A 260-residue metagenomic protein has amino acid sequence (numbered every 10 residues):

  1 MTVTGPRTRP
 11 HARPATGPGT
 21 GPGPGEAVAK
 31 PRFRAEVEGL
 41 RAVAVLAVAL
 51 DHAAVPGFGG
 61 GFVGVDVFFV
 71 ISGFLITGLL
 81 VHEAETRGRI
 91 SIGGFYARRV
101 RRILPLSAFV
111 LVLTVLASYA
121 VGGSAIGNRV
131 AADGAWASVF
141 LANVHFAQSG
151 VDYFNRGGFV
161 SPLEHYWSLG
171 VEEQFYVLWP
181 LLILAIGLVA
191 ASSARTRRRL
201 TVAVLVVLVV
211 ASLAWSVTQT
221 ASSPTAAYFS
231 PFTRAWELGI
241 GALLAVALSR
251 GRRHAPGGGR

Functional and structural regions predicted by a protein language model:
T2-G17, G21-R260: Membrane-interface helix/loop caps of multi-pass membrane proteins
